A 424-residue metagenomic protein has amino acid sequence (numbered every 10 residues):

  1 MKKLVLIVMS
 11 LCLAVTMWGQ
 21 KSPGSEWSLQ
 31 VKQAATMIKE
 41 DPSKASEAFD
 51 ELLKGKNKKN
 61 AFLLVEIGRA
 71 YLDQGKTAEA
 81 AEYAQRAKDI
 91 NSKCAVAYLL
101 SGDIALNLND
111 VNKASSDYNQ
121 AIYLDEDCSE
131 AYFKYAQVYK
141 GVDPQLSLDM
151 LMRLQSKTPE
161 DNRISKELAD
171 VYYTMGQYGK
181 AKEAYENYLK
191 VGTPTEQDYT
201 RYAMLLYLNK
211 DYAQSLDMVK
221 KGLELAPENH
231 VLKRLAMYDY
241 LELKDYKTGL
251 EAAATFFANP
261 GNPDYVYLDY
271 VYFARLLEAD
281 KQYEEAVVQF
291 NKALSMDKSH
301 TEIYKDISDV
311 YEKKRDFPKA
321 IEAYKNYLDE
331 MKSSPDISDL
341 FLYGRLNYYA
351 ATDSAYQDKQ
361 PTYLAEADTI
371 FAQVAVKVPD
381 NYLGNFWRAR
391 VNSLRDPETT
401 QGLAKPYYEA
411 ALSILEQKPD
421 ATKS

Functional and structural regions predicted by a protein language model:
L4, L11, W18-S424: Alpha-solenoid helical repeat scaffolds
